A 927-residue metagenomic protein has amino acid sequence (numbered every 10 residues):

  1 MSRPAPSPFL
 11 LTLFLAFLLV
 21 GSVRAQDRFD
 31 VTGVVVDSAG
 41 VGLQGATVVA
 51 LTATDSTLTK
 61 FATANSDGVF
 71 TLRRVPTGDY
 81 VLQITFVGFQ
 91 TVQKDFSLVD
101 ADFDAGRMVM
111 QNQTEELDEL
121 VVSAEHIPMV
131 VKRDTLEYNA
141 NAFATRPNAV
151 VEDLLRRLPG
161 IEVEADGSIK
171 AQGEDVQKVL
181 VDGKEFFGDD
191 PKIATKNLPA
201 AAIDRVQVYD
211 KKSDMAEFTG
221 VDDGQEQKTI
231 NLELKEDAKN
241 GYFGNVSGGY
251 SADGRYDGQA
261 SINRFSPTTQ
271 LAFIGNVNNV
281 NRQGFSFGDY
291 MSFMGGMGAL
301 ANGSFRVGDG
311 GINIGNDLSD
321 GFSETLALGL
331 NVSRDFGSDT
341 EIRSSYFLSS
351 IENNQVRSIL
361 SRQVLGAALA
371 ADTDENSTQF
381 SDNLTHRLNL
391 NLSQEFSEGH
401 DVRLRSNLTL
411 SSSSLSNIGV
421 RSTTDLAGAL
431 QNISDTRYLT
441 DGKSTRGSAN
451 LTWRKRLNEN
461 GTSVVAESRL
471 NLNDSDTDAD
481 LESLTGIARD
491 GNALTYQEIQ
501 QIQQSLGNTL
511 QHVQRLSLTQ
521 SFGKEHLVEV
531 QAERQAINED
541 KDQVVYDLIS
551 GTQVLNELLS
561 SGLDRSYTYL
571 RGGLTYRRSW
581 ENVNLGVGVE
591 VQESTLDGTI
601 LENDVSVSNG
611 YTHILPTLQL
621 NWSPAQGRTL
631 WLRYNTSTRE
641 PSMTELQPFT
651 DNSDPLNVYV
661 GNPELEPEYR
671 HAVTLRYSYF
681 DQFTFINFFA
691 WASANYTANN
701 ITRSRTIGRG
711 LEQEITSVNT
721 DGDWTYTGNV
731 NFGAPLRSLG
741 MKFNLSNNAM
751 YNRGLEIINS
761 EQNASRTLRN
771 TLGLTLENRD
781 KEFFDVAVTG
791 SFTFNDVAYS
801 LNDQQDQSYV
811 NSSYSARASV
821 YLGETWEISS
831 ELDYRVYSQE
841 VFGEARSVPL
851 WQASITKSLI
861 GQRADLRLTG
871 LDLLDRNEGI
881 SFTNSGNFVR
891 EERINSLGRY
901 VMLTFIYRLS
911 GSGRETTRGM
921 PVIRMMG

Functional and structural regions predicted by a protein language model:
Q26-D27, D67-V69, Q83, Q90 (+18 more regions): Membrane-proximal, glycine/serine-rich, low-complexity loop/turn segments characteristic of large bacterial
S38-A53, T77, M129-V131: Short, ordered, surface-exposed loop/turn motifs in non-cytosolic proteins
L51-T57, D79-D95: A short, solvent-exposed loop/turn motif at the edges and junctions of modular extracellular/periplasmic domains
A53-V69: Short, acidic Ser/Thr/Gly-rich low-complexity loop/linker segments typical of extracellular and cell-surface proteins
T219-G220, G284-Y290, Q355-A371, F380 (+14 more regions): Outer-membrane beta-barrel translocator domains and adjoining extracellular loop/strand segments of Gram-negative
D320-F322, F380-D382, L439-K443, Q504-N508 (+9 more regions): Replace "Gram-negative outer membrane beta-barrel proteins" with "bacterial and organellar outer membrane beta-barrel
N376, Q511-V513, L555-L563, V660 (+2 more regions): Outer membrane beta-barrel strand-and-loop segments of large Gram-negative receptors, especially TonB-dependent
G773-S791, D806-G927: Conserved C-terminal beta-signal and adjacent last beta-strands/turns of outer-membrane beta-barrel proteins
